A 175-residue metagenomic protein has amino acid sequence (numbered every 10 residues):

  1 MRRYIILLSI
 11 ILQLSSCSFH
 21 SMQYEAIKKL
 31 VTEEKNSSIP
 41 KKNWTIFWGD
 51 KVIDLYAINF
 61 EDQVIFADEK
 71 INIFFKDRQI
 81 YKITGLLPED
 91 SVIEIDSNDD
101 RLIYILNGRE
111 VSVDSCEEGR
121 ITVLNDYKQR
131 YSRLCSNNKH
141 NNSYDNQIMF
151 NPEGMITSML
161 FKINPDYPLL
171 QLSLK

Functional and structural regions predicted by a protein language model:
M1-R2, S18: N-terminal hydrophobic targeting signals that begin at the initiator methionine
R2-L8: Sec-dependent signal peptide recognition, specifically the positively charged N-region followed immediately by
L14-S16: C-terminal motif of bacterial Sec signal peptides marking the signal peptidase cleavage site
S18-Y81, G85-K175: Acidic, serine/threonine-rich low-complexity disordered tracts
